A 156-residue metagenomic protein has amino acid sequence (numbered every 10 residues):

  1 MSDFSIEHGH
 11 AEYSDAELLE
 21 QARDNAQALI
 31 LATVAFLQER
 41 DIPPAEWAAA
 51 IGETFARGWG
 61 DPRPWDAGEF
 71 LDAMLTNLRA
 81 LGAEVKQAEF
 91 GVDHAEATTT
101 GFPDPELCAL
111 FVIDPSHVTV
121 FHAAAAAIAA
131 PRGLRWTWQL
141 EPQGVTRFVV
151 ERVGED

Functional and structural regions predicted by a protein language model:
M1-E96, P103-V120, R135-V149, V153-D156: N-terminal accessory segment detector
F121-I128: Mixed-charge, glycine-accented linear interaction segment located at domain edges/termini
